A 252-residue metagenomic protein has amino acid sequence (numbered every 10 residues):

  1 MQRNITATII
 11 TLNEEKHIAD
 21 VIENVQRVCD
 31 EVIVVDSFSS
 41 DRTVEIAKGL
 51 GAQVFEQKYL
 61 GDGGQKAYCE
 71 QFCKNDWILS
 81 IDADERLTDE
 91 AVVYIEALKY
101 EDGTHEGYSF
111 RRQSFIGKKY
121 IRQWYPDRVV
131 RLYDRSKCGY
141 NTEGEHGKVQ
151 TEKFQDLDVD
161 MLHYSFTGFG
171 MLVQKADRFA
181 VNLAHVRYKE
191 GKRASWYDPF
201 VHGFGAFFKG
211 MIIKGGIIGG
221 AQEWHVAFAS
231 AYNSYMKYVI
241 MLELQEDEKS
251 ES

Functional and structural regions predicted by a protein language model:
Q2, C73-D76: Active-site acidic short loop of glycosyltransferases
N4-T6: Cell-envelope/extracellular polymer assembly enzymes that use nucleotide-activated donors
T8-V28: Short, well-formed alpha-helical segments that are part of the catalytic scaffolds of diverse glycosyltransferases
A19, D41-L50, E90: Acidic helix N-cap motif at the loop->helix transition within catalytic regions of sugar-transfer enzymes
N24, D36-E45, Y59, D82: A conserved acidic beta->alpha catalytic loop
V28, L50-G51, R128, Q150: Short, structured coil segments at secondary-structure junctions
D30, V44-F72: Conserved donor nucleotide-binding strand/loop of the catalytic core
G64-E70, W77, I81, T88-E248: Catalytic-site signature of metal-activated, phosphate-bearing donor transferases, centered on the GT-A/GT-A-like
